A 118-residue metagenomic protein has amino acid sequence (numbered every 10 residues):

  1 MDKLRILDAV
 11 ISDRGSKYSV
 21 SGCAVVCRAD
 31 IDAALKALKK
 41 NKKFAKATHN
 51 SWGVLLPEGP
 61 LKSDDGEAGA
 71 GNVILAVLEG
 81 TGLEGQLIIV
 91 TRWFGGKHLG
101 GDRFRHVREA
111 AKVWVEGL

Functional and structural regions predicted by a protein language model:
M1-A68, L78, V115-E116: C-terminal regulatory domains involved in ligand/effector binding and gene-expression control
N50-W52, G85-I88: Structural motif
G69-G71, E84, V90-L118: Active-site-proximal loop/helix of nucleotide/amide-processing enzymes and allied scaffolds
V77-L83: Short glycine/proline-enriched loop/turn "hinge" motifs that connect secondary-structure elements and lie
